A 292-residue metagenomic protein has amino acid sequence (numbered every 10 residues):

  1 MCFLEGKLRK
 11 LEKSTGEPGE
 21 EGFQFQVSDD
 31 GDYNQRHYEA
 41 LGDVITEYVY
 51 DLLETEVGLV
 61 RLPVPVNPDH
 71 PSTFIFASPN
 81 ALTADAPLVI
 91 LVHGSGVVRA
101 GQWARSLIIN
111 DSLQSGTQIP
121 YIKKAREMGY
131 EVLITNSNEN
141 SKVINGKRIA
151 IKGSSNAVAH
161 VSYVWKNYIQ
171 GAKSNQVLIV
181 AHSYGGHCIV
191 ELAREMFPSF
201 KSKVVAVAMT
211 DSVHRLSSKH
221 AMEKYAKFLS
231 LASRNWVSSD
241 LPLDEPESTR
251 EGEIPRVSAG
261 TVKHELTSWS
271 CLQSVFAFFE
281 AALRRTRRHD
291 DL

Functional and structural regions predicted by a protein language model:
M1-S72, A84: N-terminal targeting or regulatory segments adjacent to alpha/beta-hydrolase or S9 domains
G16, A81-T83, S95-V97, E139-N140 (+3 more regions): Conserved beta-strand elements of beta-rich interaction domains across eukaryotes, especially beta-propellers
R61-K142: Short, surface-exposed "cap/lid" segments of acyl-processing enzymes
A86-V89, Q176-L178, A206: Structural motif
G101-S106, S137-N138, N145-K147, E191-E195 (+1 more regions): Short coil/turn segments at secondary-structure boundaries
G116-I119, K123, E127, S137-N175: Alpha/beta-hydrolase active-site loop
I179-I189, V207: Gly/Ala-rich beta-loop-alpha elbow adjacent to hydrolase catalytic centers
M196-L292: The feature captures the conserved acid-bearing segment of alpha/beta-hydrolase catalytic domains
